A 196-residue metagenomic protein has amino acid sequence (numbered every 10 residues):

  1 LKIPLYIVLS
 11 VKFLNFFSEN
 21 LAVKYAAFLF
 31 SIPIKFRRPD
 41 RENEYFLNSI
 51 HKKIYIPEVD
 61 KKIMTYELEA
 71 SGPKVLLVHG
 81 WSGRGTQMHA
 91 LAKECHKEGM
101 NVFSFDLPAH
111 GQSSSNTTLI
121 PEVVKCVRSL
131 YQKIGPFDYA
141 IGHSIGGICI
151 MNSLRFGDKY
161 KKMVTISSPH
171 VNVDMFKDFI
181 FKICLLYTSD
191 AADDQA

Functional and structural regions predicted by a protein language model:
K2-I54: An N-terminal hydrophobic leader/cap segment in hydrolases
W81-A92: The serine-hydrolase catalytic nucleophile loop
A92-Q112: Conserved alpha/beta-hydrolase
T117-I134: Alpha/beta-hydrolase active-site loop
I141-G142, G146: Gly/Ala-rich beta-loop-alpha elbow adjacent to hydrolase catalytic centers
G147-G157: Short glycine-enriched nucleophile-adjacent loop and the immediately C-terminal alpha-helix near the catalytic center
T165-V173: Active-site nucleophile loop of the alpha/beta-hydrolase fold
Y187-A192: Conserved small/polar residues in nucleotide/adenosyl-binding loops
